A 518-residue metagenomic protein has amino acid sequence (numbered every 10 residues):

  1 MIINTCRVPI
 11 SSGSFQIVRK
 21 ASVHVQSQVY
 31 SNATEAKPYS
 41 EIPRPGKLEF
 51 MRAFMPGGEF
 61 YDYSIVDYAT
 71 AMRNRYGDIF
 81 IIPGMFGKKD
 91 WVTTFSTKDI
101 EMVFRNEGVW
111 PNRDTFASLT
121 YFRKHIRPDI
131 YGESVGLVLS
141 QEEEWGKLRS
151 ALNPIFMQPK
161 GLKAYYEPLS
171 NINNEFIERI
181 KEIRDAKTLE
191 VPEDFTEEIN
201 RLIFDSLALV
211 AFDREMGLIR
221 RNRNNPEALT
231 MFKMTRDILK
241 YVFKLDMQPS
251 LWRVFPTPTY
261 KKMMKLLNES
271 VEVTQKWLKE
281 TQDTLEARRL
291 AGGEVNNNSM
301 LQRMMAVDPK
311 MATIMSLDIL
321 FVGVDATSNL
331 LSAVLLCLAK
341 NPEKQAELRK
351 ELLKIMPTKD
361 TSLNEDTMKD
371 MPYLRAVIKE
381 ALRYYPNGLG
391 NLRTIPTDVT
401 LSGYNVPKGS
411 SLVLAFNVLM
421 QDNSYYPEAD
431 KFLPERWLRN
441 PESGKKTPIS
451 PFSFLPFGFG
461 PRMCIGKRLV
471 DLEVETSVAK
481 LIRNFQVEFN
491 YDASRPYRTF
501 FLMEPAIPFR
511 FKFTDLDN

Functional and structural regions predicted by a protein language model:
C6-V8, G13-F15, K20-D129, E143 (+7 more regions): N-terminal membrane-proximal hinge/A-helix region immediately C-terminal to the signal-anchor transmembrane segment
S40-A71, A117-F212, P226-E280, K310-T313 (+3 more regions): Cytochrome P450 catalytic-domain helical core, especially the substrate-recognition surface and oxygen-activation
M55-F80, E272, S362-S402, N423 (+1 more regions): Conserved cytochrome P450 K-helix E-x-x-R motif and the immediately C-terminal K′/meander segment
E133-V135, R439-V474, F500: Cytochrome P450 heme-thiolate "Cys pocket" and heme-binding signature region
M157, K262-L331, D366, M371 (+1 more regions): Conserved cytochrome P450 catalytic core segment spanning the I/J/K helices
I203, L207, S270-Q275, L301-L353 (+5 more regions): Central I-helix of cytochrome P450 enzymes
P342-K344, K467-E504: Cytochrome P450 heme-binding "Cys pocket" and the immediately downstream C-terminal segment
L414-K445: Conserved cytochrome P450 K-helix/beta-meander segment immediately N-terminal to the heme-binding cysteine loop
